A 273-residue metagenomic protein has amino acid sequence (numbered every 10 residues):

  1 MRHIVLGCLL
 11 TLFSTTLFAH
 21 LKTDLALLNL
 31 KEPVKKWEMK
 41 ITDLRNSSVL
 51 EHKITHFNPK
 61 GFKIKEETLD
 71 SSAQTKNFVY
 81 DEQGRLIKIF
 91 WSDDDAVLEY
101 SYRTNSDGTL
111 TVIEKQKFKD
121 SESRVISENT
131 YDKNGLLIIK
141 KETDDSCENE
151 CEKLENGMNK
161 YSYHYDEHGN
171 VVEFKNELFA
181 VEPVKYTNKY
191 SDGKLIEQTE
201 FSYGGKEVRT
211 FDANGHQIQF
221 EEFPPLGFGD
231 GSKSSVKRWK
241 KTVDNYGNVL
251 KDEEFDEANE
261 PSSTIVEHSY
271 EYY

Functional and structural regions predicted by a protein language model:
M1-I4: Positively charged n-region of N-terminal signal peptides that target proteins for export
L6-L9: Sec-dependent N-terminal signal peptides
S14-T16: N-terminal signal peptide c-region/cleavage motif recognized by signal peptidases
A19-Y273: Buried hydrophobic residues that stabilize the cores of well-folded domains
